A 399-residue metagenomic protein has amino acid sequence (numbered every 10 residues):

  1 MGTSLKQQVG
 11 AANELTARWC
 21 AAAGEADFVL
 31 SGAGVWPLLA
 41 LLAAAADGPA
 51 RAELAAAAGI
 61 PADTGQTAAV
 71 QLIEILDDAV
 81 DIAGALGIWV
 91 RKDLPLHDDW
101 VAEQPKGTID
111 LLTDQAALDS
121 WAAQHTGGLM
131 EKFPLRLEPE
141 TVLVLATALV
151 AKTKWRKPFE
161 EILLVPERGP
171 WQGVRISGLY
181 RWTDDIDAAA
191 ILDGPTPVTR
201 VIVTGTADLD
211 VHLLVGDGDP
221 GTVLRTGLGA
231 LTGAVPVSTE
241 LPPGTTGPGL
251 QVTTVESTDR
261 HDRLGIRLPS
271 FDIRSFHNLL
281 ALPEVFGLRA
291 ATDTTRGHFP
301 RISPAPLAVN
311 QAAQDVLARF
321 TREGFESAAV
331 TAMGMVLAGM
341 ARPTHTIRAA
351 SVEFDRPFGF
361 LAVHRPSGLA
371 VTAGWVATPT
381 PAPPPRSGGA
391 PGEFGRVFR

Functional and structural regions predicted by a protein language model:
M1-L112, S387-R399: Detector for small/aliphatic-rich hydrophobic stretches
L30, P306-N310, A350-F354: Short amphipathic alpha-helical interaction segments
A50-L54, S275-H277, L369-A373, A382: Extracytoplasmic/secreted cell-surface and envelope-processing proteins
A55, A122, T232-E240, P283-F286: Hydrophobic alpha-helix position signal
A69-T226, G249-H345: Non-catalytic, conformational "gating/processing" segments within enzyme and secreted inhibitor domains
L145, V201-H212, R342-F398: Extended hydrophobic
G229-V252, P343-H345: Short, cationic low-complexity segments
